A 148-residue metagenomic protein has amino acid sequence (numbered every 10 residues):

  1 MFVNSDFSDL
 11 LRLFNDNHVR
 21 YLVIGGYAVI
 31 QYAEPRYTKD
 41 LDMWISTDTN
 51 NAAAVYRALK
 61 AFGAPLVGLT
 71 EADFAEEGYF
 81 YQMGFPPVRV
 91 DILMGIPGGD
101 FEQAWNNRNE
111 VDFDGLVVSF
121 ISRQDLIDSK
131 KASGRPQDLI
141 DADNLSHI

Functional and structural regions predicted by a protein language model:
M1-I148: Compositionally biased terminal segments of proteins
